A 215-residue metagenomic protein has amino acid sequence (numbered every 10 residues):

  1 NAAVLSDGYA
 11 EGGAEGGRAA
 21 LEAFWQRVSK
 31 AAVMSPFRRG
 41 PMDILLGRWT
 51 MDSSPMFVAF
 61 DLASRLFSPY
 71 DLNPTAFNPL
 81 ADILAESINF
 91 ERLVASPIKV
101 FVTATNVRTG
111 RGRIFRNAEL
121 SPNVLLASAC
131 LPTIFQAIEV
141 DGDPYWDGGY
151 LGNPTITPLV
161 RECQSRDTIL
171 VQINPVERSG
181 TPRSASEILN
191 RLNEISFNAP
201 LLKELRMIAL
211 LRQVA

Functional and structural regions predicted by a protein language model:
N1-Y9: Short, small-residue alpha-helix embedded
A2, L84, V102, L125 (+2 more regions): Conserved small-residue
G8-I83, V107, R116-L120, D143 (+1 more regions): Non-catalytic peripheral regions of patatin-like phospholipases
G16, A95-P97: Alpha-helix N-cap and coil->helix boundary residues
G47, E86-R92: Short, charged beta->alpha transition segments
R92-A95, P132-G142: A short acidic-Thr-Gly-centered motif at the start of a beta-strand
T103-R116, I134: Carboxylate- and glycine-rich phosphate/diphosphate-binding segment that chelates Mg2+/Mn2+
L126-A129, L151-G152: A general structural motif
